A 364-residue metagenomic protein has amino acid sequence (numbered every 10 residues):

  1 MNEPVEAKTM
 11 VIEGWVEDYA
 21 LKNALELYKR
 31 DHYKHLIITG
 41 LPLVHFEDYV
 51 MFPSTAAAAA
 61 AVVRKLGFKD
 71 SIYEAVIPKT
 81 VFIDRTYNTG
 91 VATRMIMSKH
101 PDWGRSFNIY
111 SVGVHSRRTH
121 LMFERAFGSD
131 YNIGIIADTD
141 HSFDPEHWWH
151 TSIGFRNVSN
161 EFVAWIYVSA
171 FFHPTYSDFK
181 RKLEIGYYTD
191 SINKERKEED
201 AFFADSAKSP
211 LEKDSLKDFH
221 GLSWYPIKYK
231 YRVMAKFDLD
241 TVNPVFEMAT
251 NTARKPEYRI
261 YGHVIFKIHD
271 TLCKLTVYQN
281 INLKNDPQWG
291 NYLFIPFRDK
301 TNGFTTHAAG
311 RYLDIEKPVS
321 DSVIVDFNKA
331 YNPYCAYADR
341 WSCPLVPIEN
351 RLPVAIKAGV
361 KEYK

Functional and structural regions predicted by a protein language model:
M1-H150: A structural signal for short, hydrophobic/glycine-enriched beta-strand patches
N2-Y33, K180-Y229, V233, T241-V242: Start-of-domain marker
T39, R64-E74, T86-T89, I96-D102 (+1 more regions): Mid-length scaffold segments of soluble, non-membrane domains
H150-S177: A transmembrane-helix-recognition feature enriched in membrane-embedded lipid enzymes and envelope glyco-/phospholipid
Y167-F179, V354-Y363: Short, low-complexity, Pro/Ser/Thr/Gly-rich segments in the mature regions of secreted, periplasmic
Y231, F246-A249, S322: Terminal leader/tail segments of proteins
F294-Y331: Acidic, glycine-rich flexible loop segments
A330-K364: Extended, aromatic/histidine-rich regions of cofactor-dependent oxidoreductases associated with respiratory
